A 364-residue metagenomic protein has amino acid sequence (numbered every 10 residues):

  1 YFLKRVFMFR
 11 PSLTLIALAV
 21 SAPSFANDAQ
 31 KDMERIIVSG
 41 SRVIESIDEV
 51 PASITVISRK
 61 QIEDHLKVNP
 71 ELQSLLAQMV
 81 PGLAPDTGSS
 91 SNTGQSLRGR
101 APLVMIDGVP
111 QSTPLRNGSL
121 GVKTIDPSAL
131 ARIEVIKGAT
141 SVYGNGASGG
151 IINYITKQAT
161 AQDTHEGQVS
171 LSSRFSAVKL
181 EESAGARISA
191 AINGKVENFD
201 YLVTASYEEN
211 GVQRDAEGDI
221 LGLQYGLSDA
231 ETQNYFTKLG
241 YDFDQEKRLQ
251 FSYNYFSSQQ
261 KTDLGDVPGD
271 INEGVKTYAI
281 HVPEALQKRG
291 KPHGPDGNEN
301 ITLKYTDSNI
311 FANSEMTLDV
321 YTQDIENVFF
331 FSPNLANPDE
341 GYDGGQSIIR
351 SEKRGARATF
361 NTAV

Functional and structural regions predicted by a protein language model:
E34-K67, I151: N-terminal periplasmic "start-of-domain" segments of outer-membrane beta-barrel proteins
S39, Q73-T113, A131: Extracytoplasmic beta-strand/coil segments of soluble accessory domains associated with Gram-negative outer-membrane
I54, L76, I133-E134, I152-Y154 (+1 more regions): Non-catalytic regulatory/gating segments with a bias toward low-complexity or hydrophobic composition
G94, V109-K137, A190: Short acidic/polar hinge/loop motifs at secondary-structure boundaries that mediate gating or recognition
I125-S170: A beta-strand signature from Gram-negative outer-membrane beta-barrel systems, especially the internal plug domain
A139, A159-G194, A205: Short strand-turn segments of transmembrane beta-barrel domains in outer membranes, especially the first one or two
L180-N210, D215-D263, G297-L303, V364: Transmembrane beta-barrel wall of Gram-negative outer-membrane proteins
D242, E246-F256, G294-V364: Face-selective signature of the C-terminal outer-membrane beta-barrel domain
